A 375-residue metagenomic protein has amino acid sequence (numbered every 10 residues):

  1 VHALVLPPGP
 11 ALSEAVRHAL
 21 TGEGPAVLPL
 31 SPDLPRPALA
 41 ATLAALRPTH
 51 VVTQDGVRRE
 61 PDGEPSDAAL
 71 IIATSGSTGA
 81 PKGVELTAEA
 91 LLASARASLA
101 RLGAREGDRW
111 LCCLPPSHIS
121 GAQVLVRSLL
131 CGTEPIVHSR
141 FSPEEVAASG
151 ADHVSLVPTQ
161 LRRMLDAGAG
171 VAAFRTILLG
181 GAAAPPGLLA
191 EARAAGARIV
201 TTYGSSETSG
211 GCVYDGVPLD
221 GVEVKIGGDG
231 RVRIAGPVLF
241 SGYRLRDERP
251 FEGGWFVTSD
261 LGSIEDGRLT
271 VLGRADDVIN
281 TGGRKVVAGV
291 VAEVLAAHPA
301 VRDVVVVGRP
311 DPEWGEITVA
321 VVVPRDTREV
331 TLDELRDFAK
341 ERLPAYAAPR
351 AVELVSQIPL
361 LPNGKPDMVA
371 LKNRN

Functional and structural regions predicted by a protein language model:
V1, R36-A40, L46-A68, S94-A95: Flexible, low-complexity linker/hinge segments
H2-L46, K82-E85, E134-R140: Short beta-strand->loop structural element characteristic of the AMP-binding/adenylate-forming
P7-P8, R58-A73, A80, G103-R109: Conserved pre-ATP/AMP-binding loop-to-beta segment of ANL
A44-V52, E85-M164, T176, V200: AMP-binding/adenylate-forming
M164-P218, E223-K225: Gly/Ser/Thr-rich phosphate-binding loop
P218, G227-G254, R274, V286: Conserved ATP/PPi-binding loop(s) of AMP-dependent carboxylate-activating enzymes
G236, L261-A347: AMP-binding/adenylate-forming catalytic core of the ANL superfamily
P344-K365: AMP-binding/adenylate-forming catalytic domain of the ANL superfamily
